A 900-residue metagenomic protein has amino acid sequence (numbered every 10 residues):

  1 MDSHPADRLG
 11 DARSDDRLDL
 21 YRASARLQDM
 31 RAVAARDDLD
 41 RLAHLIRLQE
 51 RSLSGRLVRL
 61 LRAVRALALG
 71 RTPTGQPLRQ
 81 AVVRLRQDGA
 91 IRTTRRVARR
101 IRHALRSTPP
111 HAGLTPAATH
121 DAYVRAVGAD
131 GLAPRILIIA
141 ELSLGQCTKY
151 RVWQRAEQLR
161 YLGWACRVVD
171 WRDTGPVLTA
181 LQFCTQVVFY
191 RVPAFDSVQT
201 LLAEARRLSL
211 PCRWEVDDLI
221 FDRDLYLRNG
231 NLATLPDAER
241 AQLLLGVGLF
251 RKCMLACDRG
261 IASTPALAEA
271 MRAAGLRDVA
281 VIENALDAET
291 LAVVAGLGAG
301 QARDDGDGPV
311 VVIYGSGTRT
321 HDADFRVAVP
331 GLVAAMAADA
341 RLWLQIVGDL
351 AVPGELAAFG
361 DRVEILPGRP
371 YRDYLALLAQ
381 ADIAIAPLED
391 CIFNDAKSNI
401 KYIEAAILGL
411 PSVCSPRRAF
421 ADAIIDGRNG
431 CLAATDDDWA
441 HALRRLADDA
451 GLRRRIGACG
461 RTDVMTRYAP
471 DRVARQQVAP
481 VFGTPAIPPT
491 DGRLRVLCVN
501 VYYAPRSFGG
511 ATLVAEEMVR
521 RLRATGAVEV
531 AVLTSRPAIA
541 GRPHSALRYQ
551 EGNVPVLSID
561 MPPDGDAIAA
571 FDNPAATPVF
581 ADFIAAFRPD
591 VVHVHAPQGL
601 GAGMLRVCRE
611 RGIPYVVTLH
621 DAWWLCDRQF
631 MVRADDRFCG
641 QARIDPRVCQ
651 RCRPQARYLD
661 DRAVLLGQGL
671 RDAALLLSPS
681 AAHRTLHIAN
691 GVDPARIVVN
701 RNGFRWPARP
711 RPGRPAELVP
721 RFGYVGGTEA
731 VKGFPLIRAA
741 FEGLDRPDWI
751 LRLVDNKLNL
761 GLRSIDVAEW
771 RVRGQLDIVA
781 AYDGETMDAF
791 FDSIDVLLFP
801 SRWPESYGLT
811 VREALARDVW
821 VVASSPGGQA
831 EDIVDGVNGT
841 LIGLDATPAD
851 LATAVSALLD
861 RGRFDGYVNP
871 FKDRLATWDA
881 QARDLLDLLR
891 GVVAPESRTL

Functional and structural regions predicted by a protein language model:
M1-D121: Boundary detector for helix-to-coil junctions that initiate low-complexity/charged tails
D2, A90, T94-W171, A335-A337 (+3 more regions): N-terminal subdomain of nucleotide-sugar transferases
S143-Q158, L162, L286-V293, L297-A379 (+1 more regions): Conserved catalytic-core segment of nucleotide-activated headgroup transferases in glycan assembly
T174, D349-V352, R362-Q380, E389-C391 (+5 more regions): Conserved active-site histidine-acidic residue motif and adjacent donor-binding/catalytic loop of glycosyltransferases
L244, R251-V279, L286-L291, A351 (+2 more regions): A short, active-site helix/loop in glycosyltransferases that binds the activated sugar's phosphate group
T320-R326, Y371-L378, A384-E404, V413-D422 (+2 more regions): Nucleotide-sugar-dependent
I424-D437, R445-G451, D835-G836, T840-T847 (+1 more regions): Conserved acidic donor-binding segment of nucleotide-sugar-dependent glycosyltransferases
G451-F482, A846, R863-A894: A charged, aromatic-enriched C-terminal amphipathic alpha-helix characteristic of glycosyltransferases across folds
